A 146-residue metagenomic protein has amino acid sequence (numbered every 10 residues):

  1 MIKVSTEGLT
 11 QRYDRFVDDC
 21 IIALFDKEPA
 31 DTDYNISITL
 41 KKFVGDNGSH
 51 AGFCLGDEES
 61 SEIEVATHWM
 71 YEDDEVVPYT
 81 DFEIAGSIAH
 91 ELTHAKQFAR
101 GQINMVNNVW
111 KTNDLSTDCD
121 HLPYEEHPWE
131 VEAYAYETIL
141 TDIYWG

Functional and structural regions predicted by a protein language model:
I2-S5, T138-G146: Charged phosphate-binding loop/patch that engages nucleotide di/tri-phosphates or the phosphate backbone of nucleic
I2-S61: Auxiliary, metal-adjacent structural segments of Zn-dependent hydrolase domains
D26-Y34, Q102-N104, Y144-G146: Surface-exposed helix-capping loop/turn segments at secondary-structure junctions
F43-F82, A95, A99: Active-site scaffold of zinc-dependent metalloenzymes
P78, F82, F98-E130: Post-HEXXH active-site segment of zinc metalloproteases
G86-A99, A133: Active-site recognition of the HExxH zinc-binding catalytic motif
A95-I103, I139-I143: Active-site catalytic microenvironments for nucleophilic, acid-base chemistry
P128-T141: An active-site-proximal "capping" alpha-helix that borders the catalytic cofactor pocket
